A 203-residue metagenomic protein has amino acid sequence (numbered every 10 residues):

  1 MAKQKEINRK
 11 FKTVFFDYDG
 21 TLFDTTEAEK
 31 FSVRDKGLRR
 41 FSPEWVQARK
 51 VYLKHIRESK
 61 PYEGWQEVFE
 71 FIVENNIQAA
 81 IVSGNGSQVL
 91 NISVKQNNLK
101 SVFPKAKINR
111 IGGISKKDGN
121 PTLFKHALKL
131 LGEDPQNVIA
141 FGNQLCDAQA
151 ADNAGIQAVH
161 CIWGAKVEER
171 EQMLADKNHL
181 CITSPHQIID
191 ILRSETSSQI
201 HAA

Functional and structural regions predicted by a protein language model:
M1-R57: Active-site neighborhood of HAD-like aspartate-dependent phosphohydrolases
I7-R9, N75-I77, L131-N137, E195-T196: Glycine-rich phosphate-binding loop signature in dinucleotide/nucleotide-binding domains
T13, G119-A148: Conserved Lys-Pro-Asp/Glu-containing loop-to-beta segment of HAD-superfamily phosphomonoesterases, centered on
S32, V89-I92, A150, D190-I191: Phosphate- and divalent-cation-binding pockets in alpha/beta enzyme and binding domains that engage nucleotide-derived
L53-I81, S87-V94, P121-T122: Short, acidic loop-to-helix structural element flanking the phosphoryl-transfer center in phosphate-processing enzymes
K60-G64, N85-G86, G119, N143 (+2 more regions): Short beta->alpha linker loops
S101-D118: A short, structured active-site edge motif that brings together acidic residues
A140-T183: Acidic, Mg2+-coordinating phosphoryl-transfer loop and its flanking beta/alpha structural elements, shared across
